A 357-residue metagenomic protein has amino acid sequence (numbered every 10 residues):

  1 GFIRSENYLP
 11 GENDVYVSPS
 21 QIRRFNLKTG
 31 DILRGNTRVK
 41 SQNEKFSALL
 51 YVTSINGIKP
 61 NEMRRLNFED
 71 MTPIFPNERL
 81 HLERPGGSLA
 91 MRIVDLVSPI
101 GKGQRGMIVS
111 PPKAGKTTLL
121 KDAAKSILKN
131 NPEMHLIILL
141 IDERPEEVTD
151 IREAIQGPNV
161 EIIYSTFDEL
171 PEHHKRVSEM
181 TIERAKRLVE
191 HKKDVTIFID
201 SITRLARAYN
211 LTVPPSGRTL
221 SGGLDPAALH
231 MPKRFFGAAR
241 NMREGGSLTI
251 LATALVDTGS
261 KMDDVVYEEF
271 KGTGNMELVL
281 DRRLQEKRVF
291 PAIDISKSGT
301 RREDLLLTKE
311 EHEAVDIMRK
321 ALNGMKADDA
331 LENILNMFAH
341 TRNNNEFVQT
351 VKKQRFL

Functional and structural regions predicted by a protein language model:
G1-L27, G35: S1/OB-fold single-stranded RNA-binding interface
F2-R4, Y51, M107, L140 (+2 more regions): Soluble periplasmic/extracytoplasmic beta-strand elements of cell-envelope proteins
L9-G11, L27-D31, N43-F46, I74-N77 (+9 more regions): Short flexible coil/turn linkers enriched for glycine and charged/polar residues that connect secondary-structure
Q21, T37-N43, K113: Short, charged beta-turn/beta-strand-edge "cap" motif at the junction between a beta-strand and an adjacent loop
L27, R38-I108: P-loop NTP-binding catalytic core
G86-E143, I182: P-loop NTPase nucleotide-binding module
G115, A124-I127, L136-P158, I162-L357: P-loop NTPase catalytic core
